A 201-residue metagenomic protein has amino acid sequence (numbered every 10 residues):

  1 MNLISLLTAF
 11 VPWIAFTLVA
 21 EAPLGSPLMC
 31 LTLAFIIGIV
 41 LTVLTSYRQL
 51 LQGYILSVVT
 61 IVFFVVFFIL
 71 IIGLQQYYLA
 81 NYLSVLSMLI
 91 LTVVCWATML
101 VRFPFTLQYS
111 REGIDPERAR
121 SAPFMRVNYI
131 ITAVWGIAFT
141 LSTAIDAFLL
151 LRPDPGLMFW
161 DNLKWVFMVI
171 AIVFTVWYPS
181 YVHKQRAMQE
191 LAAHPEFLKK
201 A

Functional and structural regions predicted by a protein language model:
M1-T8: N-terminal membrane topogenic signal
T17, T60-I72, I90-V93, H194-K199: Small-residue-rich segments of transmembrane alpha-helices in multi-pass membrane proteins, especially helix faces
A20-G38: Structural signature of hydrophobic alpha-helical transmembrane segments
L24, L50-Y54, G73-N81, D154-P155: Membrane-interface helix caps and helix-loop-helix hairpins in membrane proteins
L41-L51: C-terminal ends of transmembrane helices
G53-V65, N81-L89: Cytoplasmic-side transmembrane-helix entry/capping segments in multi-pass membrane proteins
Q75-R126: Membrane-proximal helix-loop-helix units in multi-pass membrane proteins
D115-A201: C-terminal membrane-adjacent module
